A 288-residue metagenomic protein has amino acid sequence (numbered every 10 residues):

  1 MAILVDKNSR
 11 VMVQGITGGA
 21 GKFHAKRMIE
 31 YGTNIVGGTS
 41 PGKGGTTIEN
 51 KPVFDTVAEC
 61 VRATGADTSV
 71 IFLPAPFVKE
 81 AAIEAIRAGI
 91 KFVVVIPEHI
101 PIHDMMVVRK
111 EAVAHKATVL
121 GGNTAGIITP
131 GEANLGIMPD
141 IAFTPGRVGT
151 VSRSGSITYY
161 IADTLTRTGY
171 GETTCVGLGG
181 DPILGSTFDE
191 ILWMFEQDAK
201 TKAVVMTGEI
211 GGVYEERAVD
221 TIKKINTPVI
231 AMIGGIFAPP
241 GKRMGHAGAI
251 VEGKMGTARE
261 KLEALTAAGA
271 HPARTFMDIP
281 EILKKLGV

Functional and structural regions predicted by a protein language model:
M1-V288: Catalytic-core regions of core metabolic enzymes, especially those transforming organic acids/acyl-group intermediates
